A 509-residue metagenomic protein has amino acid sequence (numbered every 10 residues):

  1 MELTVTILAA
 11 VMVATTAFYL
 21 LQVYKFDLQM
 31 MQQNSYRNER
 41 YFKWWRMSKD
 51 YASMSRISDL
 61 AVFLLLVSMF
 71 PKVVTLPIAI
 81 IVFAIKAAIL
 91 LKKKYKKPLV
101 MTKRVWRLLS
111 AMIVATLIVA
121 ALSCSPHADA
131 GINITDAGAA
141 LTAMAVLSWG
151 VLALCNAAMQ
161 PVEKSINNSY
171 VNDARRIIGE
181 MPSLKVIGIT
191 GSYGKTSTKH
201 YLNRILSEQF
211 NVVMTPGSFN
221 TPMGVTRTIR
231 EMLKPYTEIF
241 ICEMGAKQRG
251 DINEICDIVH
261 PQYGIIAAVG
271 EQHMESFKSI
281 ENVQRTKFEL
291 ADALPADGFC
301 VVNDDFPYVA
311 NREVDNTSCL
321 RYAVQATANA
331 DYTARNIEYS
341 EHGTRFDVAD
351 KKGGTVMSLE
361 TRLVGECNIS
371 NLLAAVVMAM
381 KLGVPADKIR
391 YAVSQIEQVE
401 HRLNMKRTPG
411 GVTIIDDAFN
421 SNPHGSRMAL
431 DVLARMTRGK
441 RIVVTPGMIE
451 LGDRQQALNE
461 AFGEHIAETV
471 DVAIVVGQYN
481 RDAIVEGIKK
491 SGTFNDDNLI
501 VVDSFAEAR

Functional and structural regions predicted by a protein language model:
T4-M101, W106-D304, Y308-T317, L382 (+1 more regions): Phosphate-binding loop of NTP-binding sites
I89-A115, V399, N422-G492: Active-site beta-alpha connecting loops in nucleotide-dependent enzymes
T221-R227, R454-Q455, E507-A508: Structural motif
T226, I252, F277-I280, L372-L373 (+2 more regions): Conserved strand-to-helix beginnings and helix N-cap segments that scaffold or border functional pockets
F240, I414, V443-V444: Residue-level marker for buried hydrophobic side chains located in beta-strands that build the well-ordered beta-sheet
I266-T413, R438-G439, E464-V472, R481-L499: Acidic, Mg2+-coordinating active-site environments of NTP-dependent enzymes
D497-A508: Short acidic-hydrophobic, aromatic-tinged amphipathic segments that line or gate anion-handling sites
